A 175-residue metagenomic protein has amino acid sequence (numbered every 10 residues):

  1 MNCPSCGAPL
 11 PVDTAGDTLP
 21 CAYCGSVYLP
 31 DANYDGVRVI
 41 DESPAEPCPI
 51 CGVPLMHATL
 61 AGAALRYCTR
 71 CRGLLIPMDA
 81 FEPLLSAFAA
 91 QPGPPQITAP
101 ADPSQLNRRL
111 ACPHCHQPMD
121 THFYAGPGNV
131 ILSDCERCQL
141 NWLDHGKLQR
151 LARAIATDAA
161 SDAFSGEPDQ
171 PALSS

Functional and structural regions predicted by a protein language model:
M1-Y23, V27-P30, I40: N-terminal cysteine/histidine-rich coordination modules
C3-C6, C21-C24, C48-C51, C68 (+2 more regions): Short cysteine-rich clusters marking metal-coordination/redox-active sites
L10, V27-Y28, L55, L75 (+2 more regions): Cys/His-rich microdomains that often coordinate metals
D13-G16, D31-Y34, A58-A61, M78-A80 (+2 more regions): Short Cys/His-rich "knuckle" micro-motifs
D17-V27, A63-G73, N129-N141: Cysteine-rich micro-motifs
S26, R38-E42, F88-P103, A152-L173: Short amphipathic alpha-helical linker/capping segments at the junctions of internal repeats and modular domains
Y28-I40, L74-A89, L140-I155: Short metal-binding segments enriched for Cys and/or His
S43-H57, G62, D102-S133: Intrinsic, low-complexity N-terminal interaction/targeting segments
